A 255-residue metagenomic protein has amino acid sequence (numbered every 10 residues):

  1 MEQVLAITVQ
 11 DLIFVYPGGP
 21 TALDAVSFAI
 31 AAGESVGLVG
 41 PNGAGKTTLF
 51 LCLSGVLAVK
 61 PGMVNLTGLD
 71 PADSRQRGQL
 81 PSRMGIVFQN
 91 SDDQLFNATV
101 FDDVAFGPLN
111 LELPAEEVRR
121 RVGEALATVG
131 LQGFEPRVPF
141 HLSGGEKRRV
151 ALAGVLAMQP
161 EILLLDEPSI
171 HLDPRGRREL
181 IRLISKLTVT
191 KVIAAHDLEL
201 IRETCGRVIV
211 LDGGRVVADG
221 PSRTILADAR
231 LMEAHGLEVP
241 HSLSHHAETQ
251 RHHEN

Functional and structural regions predicted by a protein language model:
V39-P41: The feature captures the beta-strand-to-loop junction immediately N-terminal to the Walker
S54: Helix-to-loop junction immediately C-terminal to a conserved catalytic motif
E116-F134: Conserved ABC ATPase "signature" region
V138-L142, E146: Conserved ABC ATPase signature
A195-H196: H-loop/switch region of ABC-family ATPase nucleotide-binding domains
I201-E203: A short, surface-exposed alpha-helical micro-motif characterized by mixed small hydrophobic and charged/polar residues
R215-L237: Conserved beta-strand-loop-alpha-helix hinge in the C-terminal portion of ABC ATPase nucleotide-binding domains
